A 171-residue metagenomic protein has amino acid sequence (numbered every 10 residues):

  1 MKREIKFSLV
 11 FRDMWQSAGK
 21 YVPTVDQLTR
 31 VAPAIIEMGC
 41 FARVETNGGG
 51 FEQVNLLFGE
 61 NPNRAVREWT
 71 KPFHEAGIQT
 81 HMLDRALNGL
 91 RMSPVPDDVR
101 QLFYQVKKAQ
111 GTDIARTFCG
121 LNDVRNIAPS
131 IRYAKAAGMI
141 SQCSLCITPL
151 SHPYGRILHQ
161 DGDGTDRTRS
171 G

Functional and structural regions predicted by a protein language model:
M1, A34-E37: A general structural signal for short secondary-structure junctions and capping/turn motifs
M1-A18, V66, T70-K71: N-terminal amphipathic alpha-helix/helix-capping segment at the start of soluble metabolic enzymes
S17-V25: Short, polar loop/linker segments at the starts of domains and inter-domain junctions
T24-I35: Short catalytic helix/loop segments, enriched in acidic residues and glycine and frequently bearing histidine
P33, G48-R167: Active-site beta->alpha loop and helix N-cap motifs at the rims of alpha/beta catalytic domains
G39-F41, T112-I114, S170-G171: A structural motif
F41-N47: Flexible, glycine/charged-enriched surface loops at secondary-structure junctions
